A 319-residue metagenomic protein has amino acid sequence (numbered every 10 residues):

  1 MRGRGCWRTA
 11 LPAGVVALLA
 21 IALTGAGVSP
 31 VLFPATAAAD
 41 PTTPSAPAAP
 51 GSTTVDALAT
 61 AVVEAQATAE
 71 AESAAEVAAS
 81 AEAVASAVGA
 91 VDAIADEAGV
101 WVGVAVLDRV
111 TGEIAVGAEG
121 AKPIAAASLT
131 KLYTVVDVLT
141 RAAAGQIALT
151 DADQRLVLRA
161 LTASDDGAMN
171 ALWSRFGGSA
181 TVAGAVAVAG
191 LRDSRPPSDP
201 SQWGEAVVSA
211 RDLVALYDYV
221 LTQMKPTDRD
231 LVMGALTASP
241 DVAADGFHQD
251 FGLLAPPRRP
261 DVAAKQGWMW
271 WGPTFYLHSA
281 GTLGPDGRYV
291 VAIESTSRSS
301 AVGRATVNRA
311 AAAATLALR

Functional and structural regions predicted by a protein language model:
R2-G14, I21, G25-L58, S73-E76 (+3 more regions): Penicillin-recognizing serine hydrolase domain
L58-A69: Mitochondrial intermembrane space
G112, P123-I147, A160, V291: Active-site SXXK
G112-K122, P196: Glycine/charged-rich beta-loop-alpha catalytic/anionic-binding loops adjacent to active sites
A115, M169, S300-R304: Extracytoplasmic/secreted cell-surface and envelope-processing proteins
A118, V138, S164, S295: Short, histidine-centered active-site or binding-site loop motifs used for metal coordination, general acid-base
L129-L132, T162, D166, V207-A210 (+1 more regions): Short alpha-helical patches at coil-to-helix transitions and adjacent helical residues in well-structured domains
A142-R192, S209: Conserved catalytic neighborhood of penicillin-recognizing serine enzymes
